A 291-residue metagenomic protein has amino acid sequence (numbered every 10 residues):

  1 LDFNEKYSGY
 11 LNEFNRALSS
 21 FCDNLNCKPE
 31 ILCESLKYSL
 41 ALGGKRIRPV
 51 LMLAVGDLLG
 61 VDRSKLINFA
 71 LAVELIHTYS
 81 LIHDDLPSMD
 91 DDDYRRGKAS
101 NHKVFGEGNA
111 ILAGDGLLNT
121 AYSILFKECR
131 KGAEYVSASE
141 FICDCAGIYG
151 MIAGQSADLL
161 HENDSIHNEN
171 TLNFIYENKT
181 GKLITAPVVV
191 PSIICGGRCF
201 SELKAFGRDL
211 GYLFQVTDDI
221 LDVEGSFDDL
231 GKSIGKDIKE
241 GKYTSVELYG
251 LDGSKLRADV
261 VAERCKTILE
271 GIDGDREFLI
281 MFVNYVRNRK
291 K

Functional and structural regions predicted by a protein language model:
L1-C22: N-terminal amphipathic/basic leader segments beginning at the initiator methionine
E13, C22, N26-L269, E277-R287: Mg2+-dependent prenyl diphosphate-binding active-site environment of isoprenoid biosynthetic enzymes
G274, N288-K291: Generic C-terminal helix-cap and adjacent flexible tail
